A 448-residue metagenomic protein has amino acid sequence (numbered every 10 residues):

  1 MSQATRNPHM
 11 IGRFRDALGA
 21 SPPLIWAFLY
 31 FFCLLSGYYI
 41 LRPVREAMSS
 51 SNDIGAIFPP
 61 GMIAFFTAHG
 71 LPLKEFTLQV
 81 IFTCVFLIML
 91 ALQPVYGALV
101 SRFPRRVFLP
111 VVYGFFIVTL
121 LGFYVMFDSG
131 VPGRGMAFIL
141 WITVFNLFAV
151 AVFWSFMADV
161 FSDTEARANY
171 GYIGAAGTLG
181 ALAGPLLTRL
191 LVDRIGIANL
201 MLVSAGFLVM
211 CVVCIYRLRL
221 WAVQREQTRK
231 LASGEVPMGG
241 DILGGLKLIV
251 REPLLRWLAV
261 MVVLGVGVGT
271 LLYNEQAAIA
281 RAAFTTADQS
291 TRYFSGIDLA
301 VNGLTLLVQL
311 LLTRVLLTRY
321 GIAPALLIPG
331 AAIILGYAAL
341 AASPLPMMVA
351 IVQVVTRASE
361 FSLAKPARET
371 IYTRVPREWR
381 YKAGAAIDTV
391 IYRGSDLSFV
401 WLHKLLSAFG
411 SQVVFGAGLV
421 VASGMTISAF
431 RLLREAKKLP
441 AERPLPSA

Functional and structural regions predicted by a protein language model:
M1-Y30, E75, Q79, V100-V107 (+9 more regions): Intracellular loop-helix junctions on the cytosolic face of multi-pass helical membrane proteins
P23-I57, L71-Q93, R134-V192, P237-L248 (+5 more regions): Substrate-agnostic recognition of the 12-TM MFS/MFS-like secondary transporter fold
P72-E75, P104-V107, L187-G206, G296 (+2 more regions): A membrane-interface helix-boundary motif in multi-pass transporters
F86, Y113-L120, A205-V209, V262 (+6 more regions): Residue-level recognition of pore/gate-forming positions within transmembrane alpha-helices of multi-pass
Y113-P132, A331-L345: C-terminal ends and interior cores of transmembrane alpha-helices in multi-pass membrane transporters/permeases
L121-V125, L182, V209-R217, T270 (+6 more regions): Membrane-embedded alpha-helical segments of multi-pass transporters/permeases
A323-L363: C-terminal transmembrane helical hairpin of 12-TM major facilitator-type secondary transporters
